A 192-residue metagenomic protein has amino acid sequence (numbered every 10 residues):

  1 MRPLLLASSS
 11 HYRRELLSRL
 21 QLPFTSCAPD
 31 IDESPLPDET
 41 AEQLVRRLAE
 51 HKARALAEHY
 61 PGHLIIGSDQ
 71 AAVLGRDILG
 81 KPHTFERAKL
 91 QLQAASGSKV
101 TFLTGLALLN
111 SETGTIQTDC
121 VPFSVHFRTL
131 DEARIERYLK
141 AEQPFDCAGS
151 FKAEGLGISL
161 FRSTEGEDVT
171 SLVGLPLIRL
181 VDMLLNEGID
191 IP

Functional and structural regions predicted by a protein language model:
R2-L22: N-terminal beta1-alpha1 ligand-phosphate binding loop
R2-L5, A41-P192: Anionic-ligand binding patches
S9, P29, S111: Cofactor-binding loop segments of dinucleotide-utilizing enzymes, especially the Rossmann-like FAD- and NAD(P)+-binding
E15-R19, L36, E58-H59: Short loop/helix-cap segments at secondary-structure boundaries that form the rim of catalytic
F24-T25, P192: A local structural micro-motif
T25-S34: A short beta-strand-loop structural module common to alpha/beta enzyme folds
P35-L36, G157: Short Asp/Glu-rich motifs
